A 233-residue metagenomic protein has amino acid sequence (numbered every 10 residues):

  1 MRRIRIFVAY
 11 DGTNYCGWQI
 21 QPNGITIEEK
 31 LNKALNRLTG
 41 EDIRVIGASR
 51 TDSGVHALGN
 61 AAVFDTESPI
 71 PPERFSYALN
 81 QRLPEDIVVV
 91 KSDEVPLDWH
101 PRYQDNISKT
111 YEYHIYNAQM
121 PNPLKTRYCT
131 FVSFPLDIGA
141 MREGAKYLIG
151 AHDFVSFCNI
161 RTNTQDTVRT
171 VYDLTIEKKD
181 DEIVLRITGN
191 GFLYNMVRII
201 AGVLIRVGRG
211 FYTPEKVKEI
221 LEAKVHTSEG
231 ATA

Functional and structural regions predicted by a protein language model:
M1-A233: Structured-RNA-binding interfaces characteristic of tRNA pseudouridine synthases
